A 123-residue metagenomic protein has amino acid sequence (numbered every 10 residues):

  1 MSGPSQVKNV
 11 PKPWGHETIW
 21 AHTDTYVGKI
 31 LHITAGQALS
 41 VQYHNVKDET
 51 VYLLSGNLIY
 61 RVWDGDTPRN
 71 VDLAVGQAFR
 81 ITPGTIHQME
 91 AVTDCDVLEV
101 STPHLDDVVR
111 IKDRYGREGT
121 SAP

Functional and structural regions predicted by a protein language model:
G3-P11, E90-P123: Double-stranded beta-helix
S5-Q42, V46-K47: A short glycine-rich, His/Asp/Glu-containing loop-to-beta-strand
I30, T50, N70-V71: Short, surface-exposed secondary-structure edge patches
T34, N45, D64-D66, T93 (+1 more regions): A generic beta-sheet turn/junction motif
T34-G36, V46, L53, A74 (+2 more regions): A short, compositionally biased micro-patch
S40-Q42, Y60-R61, I81, I86-V92 (+1 more regions): Short beta-strand His + acidic residue motifs that chelate non-heme Fe in jelly-roll/DSBH and cupin folds
V46-D64: Glycine- and acidic-residue-biased ligand/ion/polar-headgroup-sensing regions
D64-G84: Short acidic-glycine-tyrosine-enriched beta hairpin
